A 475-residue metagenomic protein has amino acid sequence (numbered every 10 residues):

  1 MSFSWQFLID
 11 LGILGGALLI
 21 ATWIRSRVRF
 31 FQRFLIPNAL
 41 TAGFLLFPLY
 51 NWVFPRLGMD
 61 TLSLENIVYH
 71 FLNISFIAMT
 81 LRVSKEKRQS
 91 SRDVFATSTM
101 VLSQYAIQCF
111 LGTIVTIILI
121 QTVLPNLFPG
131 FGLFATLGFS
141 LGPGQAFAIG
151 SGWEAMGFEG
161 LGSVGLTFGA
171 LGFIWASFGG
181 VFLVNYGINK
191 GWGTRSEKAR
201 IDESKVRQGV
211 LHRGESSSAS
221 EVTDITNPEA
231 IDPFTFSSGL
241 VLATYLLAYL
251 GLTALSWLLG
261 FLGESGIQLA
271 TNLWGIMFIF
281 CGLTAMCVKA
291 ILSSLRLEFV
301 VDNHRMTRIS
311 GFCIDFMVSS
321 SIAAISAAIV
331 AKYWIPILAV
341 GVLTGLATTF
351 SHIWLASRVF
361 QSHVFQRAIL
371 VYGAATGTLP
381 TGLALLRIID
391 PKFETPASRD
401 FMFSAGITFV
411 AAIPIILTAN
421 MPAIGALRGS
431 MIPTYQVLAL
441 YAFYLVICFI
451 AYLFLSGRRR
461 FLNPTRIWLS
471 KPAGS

Functional and structural regions predicted by a protein language model:
M1-S4, Y186-T235, G260, G457-S475: Intrinsically disordered, low-complexity non-transmembrane regions of multi-pass membrane transporters
S2-E65, M79-K85, A219-T226, T235-R305 (+1 more regions): Structural signature of multi-pass alpha-helical membrane transport proteins
V28-L35, L57-E65, R82-M100, S293-T307 (+4 more regions): Interfacial helix-loop-helix linkers and transmembrane-helix boundary segments in multi-pass membrane proteins
R33, R82-F95, I120-P129, S151-S163 (+5 more regions): Juxtamembrane helix-boundary/capping and inter-helix hinge elements in multi-pass membrane proteins
F44-N51, L64-D93, C281-L292, R308-A331 (+1 more regions): Hydrophobic transmembrane alpha-helices of secondary-active transporters and Na+-translocating membrane complexes
V83-I117, F168, F236-V241, N303-R308 (+3 more regions): Entry/N-cap segments of selected transmembrane alpha helices and their immediately preceding amphipathic helices
V115, L124-G160, V164, L171 (+4 more regions): Alpha-helical membrane segments and immediately flanking helix-loop junctions that form or couple to the substrate/ion
F316-A327, I337, G341-F454: C-terminal transmembrane helix pair
